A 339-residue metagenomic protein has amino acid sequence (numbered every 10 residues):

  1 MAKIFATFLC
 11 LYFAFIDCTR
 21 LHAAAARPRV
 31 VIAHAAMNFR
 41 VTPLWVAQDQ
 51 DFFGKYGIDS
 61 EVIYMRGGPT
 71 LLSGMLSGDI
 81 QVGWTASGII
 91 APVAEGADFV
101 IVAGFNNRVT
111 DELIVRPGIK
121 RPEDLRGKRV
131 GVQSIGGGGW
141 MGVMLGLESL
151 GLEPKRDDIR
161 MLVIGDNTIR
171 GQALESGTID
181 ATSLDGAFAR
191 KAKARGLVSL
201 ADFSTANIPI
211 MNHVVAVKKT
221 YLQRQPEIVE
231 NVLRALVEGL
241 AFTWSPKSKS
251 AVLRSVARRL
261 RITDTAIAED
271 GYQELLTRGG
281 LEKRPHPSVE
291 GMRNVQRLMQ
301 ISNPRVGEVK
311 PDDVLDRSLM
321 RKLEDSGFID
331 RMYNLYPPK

Functional and structural regions predicted by a protein language model:
K3-R20: Bacterial N-terminal signal peptides
A24-S176, D180-G186, L200-P209: Short, glycine-/small- and polar/acidic-enriched structural segments that line small-molecule recognition paths
G54, L275, G279, R331 (+1 more regions): Extracytosolic ligand-binding ectodomains
E61, P69-T70, I159-L162, D270-L276 (+1 more regions): Short linear loop/turn motifs
S87-G88, L150, T168-I262: Pocket-lining segment of extracytoplasmic ligand-binding domains
Q223-V309: Secondary-structure end/capping motifs
Q296, Q300-K339: Conserved C-terminal helix/tail region of periplasmic/extracytoplasmic solute-binding proteins
